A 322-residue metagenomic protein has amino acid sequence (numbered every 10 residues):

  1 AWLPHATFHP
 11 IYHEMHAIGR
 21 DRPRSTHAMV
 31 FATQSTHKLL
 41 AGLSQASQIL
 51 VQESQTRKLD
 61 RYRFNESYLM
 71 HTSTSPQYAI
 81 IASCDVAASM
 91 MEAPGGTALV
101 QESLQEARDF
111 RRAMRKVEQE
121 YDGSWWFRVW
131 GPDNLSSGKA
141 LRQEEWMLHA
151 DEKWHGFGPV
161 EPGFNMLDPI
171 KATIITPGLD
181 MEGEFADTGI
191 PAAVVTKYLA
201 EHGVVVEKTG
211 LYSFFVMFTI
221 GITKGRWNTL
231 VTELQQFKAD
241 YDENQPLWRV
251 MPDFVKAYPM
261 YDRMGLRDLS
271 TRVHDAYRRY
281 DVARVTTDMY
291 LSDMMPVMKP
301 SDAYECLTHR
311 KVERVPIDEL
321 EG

Functional and structural regions predicted by a protein language model:
A1-E118: Conserved PLP-enzyme active-site core in the AAT-like
P94-G322: Non-catalytic terminal extensions of PLP-dependent enzymes
